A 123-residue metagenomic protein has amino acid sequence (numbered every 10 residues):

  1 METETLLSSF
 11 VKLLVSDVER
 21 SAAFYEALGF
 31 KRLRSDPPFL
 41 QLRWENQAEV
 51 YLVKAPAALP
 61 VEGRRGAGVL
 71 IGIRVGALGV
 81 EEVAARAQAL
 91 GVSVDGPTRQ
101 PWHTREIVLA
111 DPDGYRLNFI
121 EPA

Functional and structural regions predicted by a protein language model:
M1, A57-V61: Short beta-strand/turn micro-motifs at beta-sheet edges
M1-R20, L70-I71, A123: N-terminal beta-strand motif that seeds the catalytic metal site of vicinal oxygen chelate
S9, D36, V69, H103: Exposed loop/turn and edge beta-strand positions of beta-sandwich/beta-sheet ligand-binding modules
K12, V53-K54, Q100-P101, V108 (+1 more regions): Short beta->alpha transition motifs characteristic of CBS
K12-V50: Core segments of cupin and vicinal oxygen chelate
S16-E19, I71-R116: Vicinal oxygen chelate
L42-Q47, V75, L109-P112, P122: Active-site beta-strand termini and strand-to-loop segments that position acidic
N46-V50, A57-A58, G76-V80: Short, charged/polar surface micro-motifs in flexible loops or helix N-caps
